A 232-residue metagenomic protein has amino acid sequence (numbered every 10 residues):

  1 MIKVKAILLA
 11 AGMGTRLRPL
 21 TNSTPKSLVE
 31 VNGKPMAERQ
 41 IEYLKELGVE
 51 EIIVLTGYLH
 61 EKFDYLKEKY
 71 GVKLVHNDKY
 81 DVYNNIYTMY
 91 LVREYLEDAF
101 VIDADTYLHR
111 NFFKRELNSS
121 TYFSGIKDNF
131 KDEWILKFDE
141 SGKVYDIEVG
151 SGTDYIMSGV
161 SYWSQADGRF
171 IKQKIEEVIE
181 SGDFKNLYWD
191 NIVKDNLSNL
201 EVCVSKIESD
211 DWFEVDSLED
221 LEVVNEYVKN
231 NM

Functional and structural regions predicted by a protein language model:
M1-L8, K34-D98, S181: Conserved N-terminal catalytic core of the sugar/cofactor nucleotidyltransferase
I2-A6, M157-M232: Conserved alpha/beta core of the MobA/IspD/sugar-nucleotide pyrophosphorylase nucleotidyltransferase superfamily
I2-V31: Glycine-rich N-terminal loop/short-helix segment of MobA-like nucleotidyltransferase
G12, D105, S217: Active-site glycine-centered loops adjacent to acidic/histidine catalytic or metal-binding residues that shape
S27, G71-K73, K143, E201-C203: Conserved beta-strand segments of alpha/beta enzyme cores
L28, L136-F138, V204: A structural signal for short hydrophobic beta-strand segments in well-ordered beta-sheet cores
D98-Y107: Short beta-strand-to-loop acidic/aromatic patch adjacent to the donor-nucleotide binding site
R110-D183: Conserved core of the sugar-phosphate nucleotidyltransferase
